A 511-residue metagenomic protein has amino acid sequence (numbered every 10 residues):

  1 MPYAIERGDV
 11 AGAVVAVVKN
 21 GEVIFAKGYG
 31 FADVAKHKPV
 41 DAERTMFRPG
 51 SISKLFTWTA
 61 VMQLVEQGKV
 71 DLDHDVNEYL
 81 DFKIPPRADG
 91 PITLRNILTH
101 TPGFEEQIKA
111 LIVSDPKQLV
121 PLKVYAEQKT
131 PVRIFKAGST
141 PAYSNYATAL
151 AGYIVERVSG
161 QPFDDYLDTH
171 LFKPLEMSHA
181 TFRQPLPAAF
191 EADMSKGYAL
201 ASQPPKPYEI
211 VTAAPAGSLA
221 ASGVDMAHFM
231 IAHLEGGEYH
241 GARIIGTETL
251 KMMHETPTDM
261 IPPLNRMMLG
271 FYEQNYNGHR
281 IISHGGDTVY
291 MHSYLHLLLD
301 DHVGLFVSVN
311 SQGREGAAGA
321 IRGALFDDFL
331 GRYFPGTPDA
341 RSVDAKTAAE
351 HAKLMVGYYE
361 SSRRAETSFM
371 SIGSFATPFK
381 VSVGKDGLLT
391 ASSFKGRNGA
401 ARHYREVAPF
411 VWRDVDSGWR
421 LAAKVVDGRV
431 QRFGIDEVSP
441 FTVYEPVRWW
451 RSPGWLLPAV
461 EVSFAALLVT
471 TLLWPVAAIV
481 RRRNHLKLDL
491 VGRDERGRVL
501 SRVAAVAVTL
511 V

Functional and structural regions predicted by a protein language model:
M1, V15, G21, F47-D73 (+2 more regions): Active-site SXXK
M1-F47, K69-H74, E78, P85 (+4 more regions): Short, conserved catalytic-motif segment at the N-terminal edge
V10-A13, N20, T93-R95, S178 (+1 more regions): Loop/turn elements at helix/coil->beta-strand transitions in domains of secreted/extracellular proteins
Y29-D33, P86-L299, L325: Short, surface-exposed loop or secondary-structure junction motifs that flank catalytic or metal-binding residues
F31-V34, V289, Q312-R314, R397: A short acidic/small-residue loop/turn micro-motif
S283-H284, Y294-L298, H302-S311, R432-D436: Short, well-ordered beta-strand elements
Q312, A317-V511: Peripheral terminal and inter-domain segments
